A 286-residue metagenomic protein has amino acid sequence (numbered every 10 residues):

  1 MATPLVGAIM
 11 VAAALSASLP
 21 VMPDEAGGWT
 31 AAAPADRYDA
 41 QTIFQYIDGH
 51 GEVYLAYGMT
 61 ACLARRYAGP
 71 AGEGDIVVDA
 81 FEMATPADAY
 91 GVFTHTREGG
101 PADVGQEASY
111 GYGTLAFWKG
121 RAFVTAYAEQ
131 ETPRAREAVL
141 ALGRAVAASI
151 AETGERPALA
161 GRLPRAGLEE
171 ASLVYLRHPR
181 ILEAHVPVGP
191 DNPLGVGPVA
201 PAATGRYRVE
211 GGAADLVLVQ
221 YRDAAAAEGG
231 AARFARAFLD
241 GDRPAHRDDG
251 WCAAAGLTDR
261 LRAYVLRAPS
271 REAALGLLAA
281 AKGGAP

Functional and structural regions predicted by a protein language model:
M1-A2: N-terminal secretory signal peptides that target proteins for export/translocation
L5-V77, F81-P286: Soluble, non-membrane globular domain cores that form compact, hydrophobic packing and curved binding surfaces
